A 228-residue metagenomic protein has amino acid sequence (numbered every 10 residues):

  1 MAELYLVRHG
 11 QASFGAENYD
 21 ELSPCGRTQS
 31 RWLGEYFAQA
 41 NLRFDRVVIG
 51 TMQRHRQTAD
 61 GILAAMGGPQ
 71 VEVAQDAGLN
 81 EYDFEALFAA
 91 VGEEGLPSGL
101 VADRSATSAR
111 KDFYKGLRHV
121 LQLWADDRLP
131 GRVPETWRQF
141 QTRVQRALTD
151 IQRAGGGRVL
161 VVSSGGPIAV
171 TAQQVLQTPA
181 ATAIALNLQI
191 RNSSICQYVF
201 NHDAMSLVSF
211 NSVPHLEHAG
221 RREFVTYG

Functional and structural regions predicted by a protein language model:
A2, N80-S108, R138, R153-R158 (+1 more regions): Acidic, low-complexity terminal tails and accessory targeting/binding regions of phosphate-metabolizing enzymes
E3-Y5, G10-G61, E135-V144: Loop-to-helix element that buttresses phosphate recognition and phosphoryl-transfer chemistry
Y5, A74-D76, V208: General small-molecule cofactor/ligand-binding pocket signal
G10, G165-G166, N211-V213: Active-site metal-binding loops of divalent metal-dependent hydrolases
G34-Y114: Phosphate-coordination/substrate-recognition cap region in phosphate-metabolizing enzymes
L100-Q139: Short glycine/proline- and acidic residue-enriched helix-loop micro-motifs that form flexible lids or anion-recognition
G131-V159: A mid-sequence, solvent-exposed acidic-amphipathic segment
L160-T171: A short beta-strand-loop-alpha-helix capping motif that often carries His-Thr
